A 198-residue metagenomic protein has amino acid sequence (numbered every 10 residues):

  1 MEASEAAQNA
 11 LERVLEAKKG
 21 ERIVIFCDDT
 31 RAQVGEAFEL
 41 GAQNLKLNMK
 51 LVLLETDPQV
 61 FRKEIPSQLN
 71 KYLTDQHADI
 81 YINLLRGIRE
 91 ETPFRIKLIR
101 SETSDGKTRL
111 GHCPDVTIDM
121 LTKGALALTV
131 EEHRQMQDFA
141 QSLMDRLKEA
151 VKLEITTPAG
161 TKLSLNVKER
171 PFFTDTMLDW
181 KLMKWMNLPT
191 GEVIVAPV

Functional and structural regions predicted by a protein language model:
M1-V198: Active-site bordering "gate/hinge" segments that shape substrate access to catalytic or cofactor-binding pockets
